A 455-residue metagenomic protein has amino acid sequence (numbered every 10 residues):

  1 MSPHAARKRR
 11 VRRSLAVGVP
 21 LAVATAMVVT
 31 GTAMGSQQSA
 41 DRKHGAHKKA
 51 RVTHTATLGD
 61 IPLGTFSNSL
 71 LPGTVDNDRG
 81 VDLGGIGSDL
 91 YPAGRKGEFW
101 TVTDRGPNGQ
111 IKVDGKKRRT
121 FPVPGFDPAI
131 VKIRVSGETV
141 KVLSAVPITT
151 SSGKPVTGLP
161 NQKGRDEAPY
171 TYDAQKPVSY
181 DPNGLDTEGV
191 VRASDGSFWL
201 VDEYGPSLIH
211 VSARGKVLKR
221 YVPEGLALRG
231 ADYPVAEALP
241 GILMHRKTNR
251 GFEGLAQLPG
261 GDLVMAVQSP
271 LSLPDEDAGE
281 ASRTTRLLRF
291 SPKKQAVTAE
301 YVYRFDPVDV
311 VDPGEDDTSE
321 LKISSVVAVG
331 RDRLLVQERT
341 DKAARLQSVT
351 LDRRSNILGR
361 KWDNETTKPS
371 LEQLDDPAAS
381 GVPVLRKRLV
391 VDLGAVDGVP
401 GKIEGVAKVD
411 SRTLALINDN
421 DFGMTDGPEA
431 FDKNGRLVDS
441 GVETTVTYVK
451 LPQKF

Functional and structural regions predicted by a protein language model:
S2-H4, G31, S36-F455: Sequence/structural signature of beta-propeller domains
S2-Q37: Secretory targeting and sorting signals
